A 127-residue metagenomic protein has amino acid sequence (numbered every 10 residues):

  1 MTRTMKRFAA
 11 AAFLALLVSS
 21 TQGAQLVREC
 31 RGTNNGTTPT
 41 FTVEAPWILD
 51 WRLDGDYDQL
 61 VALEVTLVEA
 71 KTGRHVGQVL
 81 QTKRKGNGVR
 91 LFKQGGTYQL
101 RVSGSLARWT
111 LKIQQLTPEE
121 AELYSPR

Functional and structural regions predicted by a protein language model:
M1-T2, V18, E69: Low-complexity intrinsically disordered segments
T2-A10: Bacterial N-terminal signal peptides that target proteins for export
A10-L17: Bacterial N-terminal signal peptides
G23-R127: Acidic, Ser/Thr/Pro
